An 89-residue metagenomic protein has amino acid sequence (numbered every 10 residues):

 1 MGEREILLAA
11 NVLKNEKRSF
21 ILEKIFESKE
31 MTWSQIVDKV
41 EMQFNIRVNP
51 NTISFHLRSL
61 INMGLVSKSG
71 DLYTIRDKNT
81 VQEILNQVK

Functional and structural regions predicted by a protein language model:
M1-E27: Short alpha-helical segments that sit at the start of domains
K14-E16, D71-K89: Short, cationic-aromatic polyanion-contact patches
E23, D38, F55: DNA-binding alpha-helical recognition surfaces that contact promoter or target DNA
M31-V40: Short acidic, hydrophobic short linear motifs in intrinsically disordered regions
I46-S59: Short amphipathic alpha-helical interaction segments
I61-D71: A short, conserved structural fragment
